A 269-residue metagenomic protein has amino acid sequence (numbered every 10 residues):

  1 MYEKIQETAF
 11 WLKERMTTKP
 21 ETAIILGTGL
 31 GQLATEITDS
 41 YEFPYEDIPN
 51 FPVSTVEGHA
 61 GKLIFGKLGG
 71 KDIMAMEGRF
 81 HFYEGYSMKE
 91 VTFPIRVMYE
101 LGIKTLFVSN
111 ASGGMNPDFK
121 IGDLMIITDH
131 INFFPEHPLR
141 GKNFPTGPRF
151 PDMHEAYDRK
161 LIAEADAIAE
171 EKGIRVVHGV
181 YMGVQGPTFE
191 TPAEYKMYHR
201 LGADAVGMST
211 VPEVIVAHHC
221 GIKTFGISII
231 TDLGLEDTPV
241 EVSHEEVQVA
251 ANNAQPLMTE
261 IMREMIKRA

Functional and structural regions predicted by a protein language model:
M1-M153: Metabolite-binding pocket within alpha/beta catalytic cores that recognizes anionic/polar moieties
Y99-G102, H199, H218: Non-catalytic positions within long, well-ordered alpha-helices that form the structural scaffold/packing of enzyme
K104-T105, D204, K223: Short acidic/polar active-site loop segments enriched in Thr and Asp
T146-Y157, G183, Y195, A250-T259 (+1 more regions): Polyanion-binding loop/helix "lid" in catalytic or ligand-binding cores
I162, A167-D204, M262, A269: Active-site/ligand-binding-proximal alpha/beta "capping" segment
M208-E246: Zn-dependent metallopeptidase/amidohydrolase metal-coordination segment
L235-A269: His/Asp/Glu-rich mid-to-C-terminal helical/loop segments that flank catalytic regions of hydrolases
